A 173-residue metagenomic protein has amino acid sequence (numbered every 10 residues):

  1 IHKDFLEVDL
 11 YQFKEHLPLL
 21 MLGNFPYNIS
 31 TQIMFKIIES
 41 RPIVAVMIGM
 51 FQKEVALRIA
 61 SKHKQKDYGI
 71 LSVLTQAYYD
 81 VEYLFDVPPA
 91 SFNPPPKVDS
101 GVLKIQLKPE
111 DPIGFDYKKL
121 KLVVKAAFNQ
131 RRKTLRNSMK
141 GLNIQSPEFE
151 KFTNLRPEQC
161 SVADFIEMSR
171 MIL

Functional and structural regions predicted by a protein language model:
I1-K118, L122, A126, E167-R170: Catalytic cores of RNA-modifying enzymes
L107, A126-L173: C-terminal lobe and adjacent flexible extensions of AdoMet/dcAdoMet transferase-like proteins
